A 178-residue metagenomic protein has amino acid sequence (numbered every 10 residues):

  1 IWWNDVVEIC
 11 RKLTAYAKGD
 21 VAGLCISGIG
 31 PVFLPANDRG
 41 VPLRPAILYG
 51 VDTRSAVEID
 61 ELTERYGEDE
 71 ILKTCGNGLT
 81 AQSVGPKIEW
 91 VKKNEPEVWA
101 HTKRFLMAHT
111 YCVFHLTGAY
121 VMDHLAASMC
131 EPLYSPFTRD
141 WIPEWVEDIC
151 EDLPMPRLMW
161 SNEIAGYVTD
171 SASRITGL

Functional and structural regions predicted by a protein language model:
I1-P45, K73, H101, D152 (+2 more regions): N-terminal glycine/serine-rich phosphate-binding loop of ATP-dependent small-molecule kinases, especially carbohydrate
C10, T14-A17, T63-G67, K92-W99 (+4 more regions): Structural signal for hydrophobic packing residues in well-ordered secondary-structure cores of soluble enzyme domains
D38, P42-L43, T74-A126, S173-L178: Phosphate-binding/catalytic loop of phosphoryl-transfer enzymes
V41-R54, M129: A charged helix-plus-loop insertion that forms the helical arch/lid used to bind and gate nucleic-acid substrates
V51-N94, Y134-D148, A172: Glycine-rich phosphate-binding loop plus the immediately following alpha-helix
E68-I71, M122-M129, I149-M155: Gly-rich Lys/Arg/Thr-decorated short loops/hinges at beta-loop-alpha junctions or inter-strand turns that position
L133-L178: ATP-dependent carbohydrate kinase catalytic cores
